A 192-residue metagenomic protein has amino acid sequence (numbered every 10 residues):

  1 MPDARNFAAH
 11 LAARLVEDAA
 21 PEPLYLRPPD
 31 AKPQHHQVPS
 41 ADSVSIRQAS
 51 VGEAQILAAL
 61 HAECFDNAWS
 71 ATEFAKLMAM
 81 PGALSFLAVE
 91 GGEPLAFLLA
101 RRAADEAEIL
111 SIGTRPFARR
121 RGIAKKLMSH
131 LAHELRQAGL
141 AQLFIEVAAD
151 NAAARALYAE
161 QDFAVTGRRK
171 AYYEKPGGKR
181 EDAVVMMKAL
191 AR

Functional and structural regions predicted by a protein language model:
M1-D42: Oxyanion-binding and handling regions
P23, A83, E181-V185: Short hydrophobic/aromatic beta-strand or adjacent loop that forms the aromatic wall/cage of a ligand/substrate-binding
D42-S43, G178-R192: Terminal substrate-recognition subdomain of acyl/acetyltransferases
Q48-R121, K125-A138, M187-R192: Acetyl-CoA-dependent GNAT
A75, G92, A149-D150, Y172-Y173: Conserved beta-strand edge residues that scaffold enzyme active sites
M128, N151-A154, A171-G177: Short glycine/proline-centered loop/turn elements that form peptide/ligand docking sites
F144-E146, A159, A164-D182: Conserved catalytic-core motifs of GNAT/GCN5-like acyltransferases
